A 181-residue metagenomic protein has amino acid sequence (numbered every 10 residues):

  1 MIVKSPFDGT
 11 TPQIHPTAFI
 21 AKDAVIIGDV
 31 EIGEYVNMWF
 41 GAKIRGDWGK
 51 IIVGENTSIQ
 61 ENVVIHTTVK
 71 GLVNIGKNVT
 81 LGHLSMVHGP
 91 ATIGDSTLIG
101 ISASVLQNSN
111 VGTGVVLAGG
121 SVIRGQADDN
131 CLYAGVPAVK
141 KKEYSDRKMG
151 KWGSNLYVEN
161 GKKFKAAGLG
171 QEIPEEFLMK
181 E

Functional and structural regions predicted by a protein language model:
M1-G9, Q13, D47, V53-E55 (+4 more regions): Glycine-rich hexapeptide-repeat left-handed beta-helix
G9, Q13-S58, N62-T67: A positional/architectural concept
